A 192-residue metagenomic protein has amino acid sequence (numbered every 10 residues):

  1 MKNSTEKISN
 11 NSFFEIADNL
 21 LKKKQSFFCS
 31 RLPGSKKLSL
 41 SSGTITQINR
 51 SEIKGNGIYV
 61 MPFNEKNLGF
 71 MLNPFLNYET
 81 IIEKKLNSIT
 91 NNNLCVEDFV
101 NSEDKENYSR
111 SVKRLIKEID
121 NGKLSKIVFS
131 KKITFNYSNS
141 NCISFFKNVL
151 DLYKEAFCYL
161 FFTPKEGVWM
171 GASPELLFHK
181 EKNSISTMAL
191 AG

Functional and structural regions predicted by a protein language model:
M1-F27, R31-N49, I53-G192: Extended accessory regions or peripheral subdomains of proteins
